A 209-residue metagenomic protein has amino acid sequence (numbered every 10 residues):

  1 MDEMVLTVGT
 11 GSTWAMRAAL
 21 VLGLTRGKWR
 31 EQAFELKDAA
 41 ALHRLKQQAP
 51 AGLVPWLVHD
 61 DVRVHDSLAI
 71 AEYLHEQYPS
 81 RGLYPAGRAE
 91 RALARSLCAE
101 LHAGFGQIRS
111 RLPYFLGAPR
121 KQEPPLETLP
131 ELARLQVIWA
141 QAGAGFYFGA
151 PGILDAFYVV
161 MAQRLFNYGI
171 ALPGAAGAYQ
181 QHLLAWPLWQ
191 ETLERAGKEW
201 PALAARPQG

Functional and structural regions predicted by a protein language model:
M1-L126: GST-like domain detector, emphasizing the conserved glutathione-binding G-site in the N-terminal thioredoxin-like
T13, K28, P55, I138 (+2 more regions): Residues in intrinsically disordered, low-complexity segments of regulatory proteins
R17, Q32, A142, W189-T192 (+1 more regions): Enriched - but not universal
E35-D38, Y179, G197: Conserved beta-strand edge residues that scaffold enzyme active sites
L101-Q190, R195: GST-like fold's C-terminal all-alpha helical module
E194-G209: Terminal-tail/helix-coil boundary detector
